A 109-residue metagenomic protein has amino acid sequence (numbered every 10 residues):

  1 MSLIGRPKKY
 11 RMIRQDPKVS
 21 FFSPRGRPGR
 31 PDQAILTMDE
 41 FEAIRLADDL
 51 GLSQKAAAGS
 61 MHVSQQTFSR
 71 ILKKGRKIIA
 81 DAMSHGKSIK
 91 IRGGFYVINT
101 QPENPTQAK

Functional and structural regions predicted by a protein language model:
K18-Q33: Short, Lys/Arg-enriched N-terminal segment that forms or immediately precedes the first helix of a structured domain
A34-E40: Short helix-coil-helix linker/hinge
A43-I44: Short alpha-helical "packing" element that flanks the helix-turn-helix/winged-helix DNA-binding module
A47, A58: The alpha-helix within a helix-turn-helix
S53, H62-T67: Helix-turn-helix DNA-binding motif, specifically the short coil turn and the N-cap/start of the second
L72, I79: DNA major-groove recognition helix of helix-turn-helix
D81-K109: Intrinsically disordered, low-complexity basic tails/linkers immediately adjacent to helix-turn-helix/homeobox/MYB/SANT
